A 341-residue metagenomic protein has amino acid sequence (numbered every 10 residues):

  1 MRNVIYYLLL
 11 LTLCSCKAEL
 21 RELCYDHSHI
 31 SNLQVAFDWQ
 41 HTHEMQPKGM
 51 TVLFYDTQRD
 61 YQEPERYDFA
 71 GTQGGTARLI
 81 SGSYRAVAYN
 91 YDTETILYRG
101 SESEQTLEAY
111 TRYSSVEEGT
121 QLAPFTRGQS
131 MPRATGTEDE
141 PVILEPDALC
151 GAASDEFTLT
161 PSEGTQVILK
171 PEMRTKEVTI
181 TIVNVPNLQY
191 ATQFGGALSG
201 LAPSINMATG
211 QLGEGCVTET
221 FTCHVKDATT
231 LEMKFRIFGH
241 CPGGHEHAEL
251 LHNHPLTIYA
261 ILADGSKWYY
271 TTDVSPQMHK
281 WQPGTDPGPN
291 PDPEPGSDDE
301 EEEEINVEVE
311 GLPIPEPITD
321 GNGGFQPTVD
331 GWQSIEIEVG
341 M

Functional and structural regions predicted by a protein language model:
R2-Q40: Bacterial Sec-dependent N-terminal signal peptides
H27-H29, R78-G82, P161-E163, K170-R174 (+3 more regions): Solvent-exposed loop and beta-edge segments used for protein-protein assembly and interaction
S28-Q34, M50, G82-Y84, K176 (+1 more regions): Short structural boundary motif marking the start of a folded domain
V35-P47, I182-Q189: Structural motif
L53-S101, T192-P283: Tryptophan-paired
E65-E172: Short, low-hydrophobicity acidic/polar segments
F125, Q129-P242: Acidic, serine/threonine- and glycine-rich low-complexity intrinsically disordered segments that serve as flexible
G243-M341: Hydrophilic extracytoplasmic domains
